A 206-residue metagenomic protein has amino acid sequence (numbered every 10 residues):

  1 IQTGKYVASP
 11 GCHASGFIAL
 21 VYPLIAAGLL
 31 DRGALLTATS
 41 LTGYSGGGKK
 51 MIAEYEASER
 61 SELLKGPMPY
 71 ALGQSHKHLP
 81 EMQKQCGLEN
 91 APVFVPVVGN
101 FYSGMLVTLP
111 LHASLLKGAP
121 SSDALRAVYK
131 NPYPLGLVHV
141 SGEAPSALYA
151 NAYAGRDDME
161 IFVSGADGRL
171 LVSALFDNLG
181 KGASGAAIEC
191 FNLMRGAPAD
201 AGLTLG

Functional and structural regions predicted by a protein language model:
I1-T37, T42-A57: Glycine-/Pro-rich loop/turn segments that contact NAD(P) or position catalytic residues in Rossmann-like domains
A8-A19, Y70-K77, L179-I188: A glycine-rich, Thr/Ser-enriched phosphate-binding loop motif common to dinucleotide/cofactor-binding enzymes
G11, G43-G48, G104, G182-G185 (+2 more regions): Glycine-centered flexibility sites
I18-I25, L79-Q83, R126, F162 (+1 more regions): Predominant activation on well-ordered alpha-helical scaffold segments within soluble catalytic domains
L29-L30, L88, A197: Helix N-cap/coil-helix junction residues
A34-L35, T39, Y44-S173: C-terminal substrate-binding/catalytic lobe of Rossmann-fold NAD(P)-dependent oxidoreductases
D158-G206: NAD(P)-dependent Rossmann-like dehydrogenase/reductase catalytic/cofactor-binding core
